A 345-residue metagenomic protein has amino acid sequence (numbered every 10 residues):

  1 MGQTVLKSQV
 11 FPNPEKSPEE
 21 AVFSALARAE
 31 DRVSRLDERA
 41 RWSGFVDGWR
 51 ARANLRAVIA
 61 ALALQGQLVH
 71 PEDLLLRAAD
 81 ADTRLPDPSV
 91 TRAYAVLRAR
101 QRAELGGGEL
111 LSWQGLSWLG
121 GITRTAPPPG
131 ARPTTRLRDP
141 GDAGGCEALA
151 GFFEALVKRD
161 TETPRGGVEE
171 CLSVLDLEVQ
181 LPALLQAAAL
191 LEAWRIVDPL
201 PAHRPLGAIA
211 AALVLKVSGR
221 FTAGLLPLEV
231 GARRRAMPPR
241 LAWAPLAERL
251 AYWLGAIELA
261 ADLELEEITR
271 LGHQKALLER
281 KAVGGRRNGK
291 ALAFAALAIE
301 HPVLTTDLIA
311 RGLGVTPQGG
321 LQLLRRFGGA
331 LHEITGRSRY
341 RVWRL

Functional and structural regions predicted by a protein language model:
M1-L345: FIC/Doc superfamily catalytic core
